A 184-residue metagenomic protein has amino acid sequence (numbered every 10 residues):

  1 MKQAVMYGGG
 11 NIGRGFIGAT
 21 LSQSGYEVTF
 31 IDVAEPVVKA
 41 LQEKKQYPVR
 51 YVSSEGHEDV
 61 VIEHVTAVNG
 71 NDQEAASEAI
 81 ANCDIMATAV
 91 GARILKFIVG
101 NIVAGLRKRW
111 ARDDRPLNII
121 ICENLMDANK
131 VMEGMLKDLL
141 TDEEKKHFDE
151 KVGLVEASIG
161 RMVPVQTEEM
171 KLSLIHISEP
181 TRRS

Functional and structural regions predicted by a protein language model:
M1-Q3: Extreme N-terminal starter segment of soluble prokaryotic enzymes
V5-G18: Glycine-rich adenosine-cofactor-binding loop
V5-Y7, I85-A89, L117-C122: Short glycine-rich or small-residue beta-strand-to-loop segments that form or flank ligand, phosphate, metal/Fe-S
S24-D72: Glycine-rich phosphate-binding loop and adjoining beta1-alpha1-beta2 segment of Rossmann-like nucleotide-binding folds
E58-R112: Rossmann-like NAD(P)-binding element
R93-P164: Rossmann-like NAD(P)(H) cofactor-binding subdomain of soluble oxidoreductases
T167-L174: Short, surface-exposed amphipathic charged segments that create phosphate/polyanion-binding patches used for binding
I175-S184: Single conserved hydrophobic/aromatic residue that forms the stacking wall/gate of nucleotide- or nucleobase-binding
